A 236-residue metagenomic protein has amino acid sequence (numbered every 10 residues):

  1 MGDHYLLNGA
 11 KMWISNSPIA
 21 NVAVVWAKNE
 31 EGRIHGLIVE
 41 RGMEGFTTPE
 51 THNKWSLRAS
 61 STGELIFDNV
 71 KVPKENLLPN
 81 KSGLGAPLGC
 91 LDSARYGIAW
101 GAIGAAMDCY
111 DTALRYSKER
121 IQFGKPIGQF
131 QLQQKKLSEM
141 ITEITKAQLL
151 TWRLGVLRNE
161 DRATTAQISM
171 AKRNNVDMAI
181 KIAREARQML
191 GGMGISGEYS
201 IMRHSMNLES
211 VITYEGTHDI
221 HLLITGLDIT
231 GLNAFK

Functional and structural regions predicted by a protein language model:
M1-D3, P73: Short acidic-glycine loop/turn motifs at beta-strand connectors
D3-H4, N8-T48: A short core secondary-structure module
H4-Y5, I66, G89-K236: Alpha-helical interface subdomain recognition
I19-A20, G32, S60-T62, M206: Short, solvent-exposed loop/turn segments at the edges of secondary structure
G42-K71: Flexible, small-/acidic-enriched active-site or ligand-binding loops
G45, S56-L57, K81-G83, I201-S205: Short, surface-exposed loop/turn microsegments at beta-strand edges and helix-strand junctions
T47-E50, N76, G197: Short, ligand-facing micro-motifs at secondary-structure edges
G63-G89: A short, charged helix-loop
